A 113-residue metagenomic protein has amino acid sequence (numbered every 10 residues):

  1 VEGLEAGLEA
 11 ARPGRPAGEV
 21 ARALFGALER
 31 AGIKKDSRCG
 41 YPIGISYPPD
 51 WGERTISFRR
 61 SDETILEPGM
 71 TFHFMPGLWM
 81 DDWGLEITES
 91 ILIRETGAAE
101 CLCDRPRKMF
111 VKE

Functional and structural regions predicted by a protein language model:
V1-E113: Active-site neighborhoods and metal-handling regions in enzymes and metal-associated proteins
